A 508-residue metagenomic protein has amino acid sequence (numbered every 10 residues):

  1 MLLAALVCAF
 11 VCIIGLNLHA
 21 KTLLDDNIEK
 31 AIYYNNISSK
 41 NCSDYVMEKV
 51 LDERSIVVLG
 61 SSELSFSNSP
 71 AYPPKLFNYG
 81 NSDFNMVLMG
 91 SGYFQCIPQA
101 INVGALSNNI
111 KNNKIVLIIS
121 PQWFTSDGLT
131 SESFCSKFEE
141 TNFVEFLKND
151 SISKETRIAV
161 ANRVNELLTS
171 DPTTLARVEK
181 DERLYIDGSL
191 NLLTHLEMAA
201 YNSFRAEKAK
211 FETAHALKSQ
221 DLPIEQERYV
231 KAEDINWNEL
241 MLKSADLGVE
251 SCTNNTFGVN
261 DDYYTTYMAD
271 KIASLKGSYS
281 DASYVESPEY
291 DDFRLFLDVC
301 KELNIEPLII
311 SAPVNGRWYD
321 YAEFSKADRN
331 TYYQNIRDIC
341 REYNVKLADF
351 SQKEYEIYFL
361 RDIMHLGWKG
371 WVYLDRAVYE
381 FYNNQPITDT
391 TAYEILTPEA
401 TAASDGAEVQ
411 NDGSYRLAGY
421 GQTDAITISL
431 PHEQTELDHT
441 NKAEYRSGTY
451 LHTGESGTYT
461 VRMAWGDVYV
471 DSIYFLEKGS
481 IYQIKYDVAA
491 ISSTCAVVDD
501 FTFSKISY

Functional and structural regions predicted by a protein language model:
M1-N17: Hydrophobic membrane-insertion alpha-helices, especially the h-region of bacterial N-terminal signal peptides
E48-Y72: Catalytic nucleophile-elbow at a beta strand-turn-alpha helix junction centered on a G-D-S/GDSL motif, marking
L64-I152: Membrane-embedded segments
N78, V285-Y358: Extended hydrophobic/aromatic segments used for targeting, binding, or gating
L88-S91, S325-Y393: C-terminal regions of proteins
F143-R294: Secreted/periplasmic serine-hydrolase-like ester/acetyl group-modifying domain
E394-Y450, S456, D487, S492-T494 (+1 more regions): Glycan-recognition and processing domains
D467-Y508: Exposed low-complexity, polar/acidic, P/S/T/G-rich flexible segments that act as propeptides, protease-susceptible
